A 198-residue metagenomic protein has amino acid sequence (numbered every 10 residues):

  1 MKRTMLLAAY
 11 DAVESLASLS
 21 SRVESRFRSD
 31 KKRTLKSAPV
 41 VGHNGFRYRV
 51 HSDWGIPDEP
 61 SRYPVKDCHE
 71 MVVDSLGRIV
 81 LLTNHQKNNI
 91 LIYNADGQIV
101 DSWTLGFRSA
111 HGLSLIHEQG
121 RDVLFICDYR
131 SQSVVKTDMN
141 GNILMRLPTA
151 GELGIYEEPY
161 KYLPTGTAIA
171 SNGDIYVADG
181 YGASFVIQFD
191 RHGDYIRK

Functional and structural regions predicted by a protein language model:
K2-R3: Positively charged n-region of N-terminal signal peptides that target proteins for export
L6-K198: Eukaryotic scaffold repeat domains enriched in small/polar residues
